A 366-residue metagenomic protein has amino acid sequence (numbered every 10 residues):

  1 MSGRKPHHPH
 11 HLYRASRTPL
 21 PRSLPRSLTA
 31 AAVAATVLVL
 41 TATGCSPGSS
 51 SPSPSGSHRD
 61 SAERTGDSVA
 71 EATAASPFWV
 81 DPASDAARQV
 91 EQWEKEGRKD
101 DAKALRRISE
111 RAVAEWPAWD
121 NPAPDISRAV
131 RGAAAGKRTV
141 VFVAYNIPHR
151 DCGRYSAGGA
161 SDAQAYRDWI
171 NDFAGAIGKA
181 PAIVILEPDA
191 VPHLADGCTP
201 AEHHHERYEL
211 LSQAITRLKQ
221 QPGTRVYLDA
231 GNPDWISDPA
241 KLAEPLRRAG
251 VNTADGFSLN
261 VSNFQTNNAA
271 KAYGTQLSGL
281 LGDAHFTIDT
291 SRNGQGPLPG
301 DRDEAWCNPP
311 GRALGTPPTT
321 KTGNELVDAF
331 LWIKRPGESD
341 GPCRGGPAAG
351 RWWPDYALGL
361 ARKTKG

Functional and structural regions predicted by a protein language model:
M1-S50: Secretory targeting and sorting signals
L28-V33, V39-K99, Y155, R362-G366: N-terminal low-complexity, Pro/Thr-rich disordered segments that flank secretion/membrane-targeting signals
T73-A176, A180, R335-A361: N-terminal carbohydrate-binding/catalytic regions of secreted carbohydrate-active enzymes
D81-I108, P233-P354: Surface-exposed substrate-engagement region within the catalytic domains of secreted or surface-exposed extracellular
E115-D120, A129, R154-A163, D196-H205 (+3 more regions): Second-shell loop/turn segments in exported
A123-V130, A134, R167-A174, Y208-I215 (+2 more regions): Extracytoplasmic/secreted envelope proteins and their assembly/folding machinery, especially bacterial periplasmic
K137-V141, P181-I185, G223-Y227, A254-S258 (+2 more regions): Structural preference for beta-strand elements that scaffold enzyme active sites
G159-K179, P188-T224, G231, I236-D238: Active-site cleft segment of glycoside hydrolase catalytic domains centered on the general acid/base Glu
